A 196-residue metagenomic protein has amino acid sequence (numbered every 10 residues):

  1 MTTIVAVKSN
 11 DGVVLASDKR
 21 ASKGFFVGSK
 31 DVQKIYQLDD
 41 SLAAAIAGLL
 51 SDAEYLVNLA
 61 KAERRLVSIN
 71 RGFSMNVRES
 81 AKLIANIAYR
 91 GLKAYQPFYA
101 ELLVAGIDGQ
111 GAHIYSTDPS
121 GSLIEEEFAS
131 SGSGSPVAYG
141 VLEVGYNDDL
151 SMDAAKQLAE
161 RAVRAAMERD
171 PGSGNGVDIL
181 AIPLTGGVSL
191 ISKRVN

Functional and structural regions predicted by a protein language model:
M1-F98, I124-S131, S135-Q157, P171-S173 (+1 more regions): Conserved short S/T/G-enriched processing/targeting/catalytic segments and their helical context
Y99-V104, V177-D178: A short glycine-rich, hydrophobically flanked beta-strand micro-motif that places a catalytic Asp/Glu for divalent metal
V104-S120, S189: Acidic-glycine-rich active-site phosphate/pyrophosphate-binding loop
A105-I107, L180-L184: Short hydrophobic alpha-helical segments used for membrane anchoring or interfacial signaling
A112, N175-V177: Repetitive beta-architecture junctions, highlighting loop-to-beta-strand starts across blade-like repeats
V163-G172: Short arginine-rich
